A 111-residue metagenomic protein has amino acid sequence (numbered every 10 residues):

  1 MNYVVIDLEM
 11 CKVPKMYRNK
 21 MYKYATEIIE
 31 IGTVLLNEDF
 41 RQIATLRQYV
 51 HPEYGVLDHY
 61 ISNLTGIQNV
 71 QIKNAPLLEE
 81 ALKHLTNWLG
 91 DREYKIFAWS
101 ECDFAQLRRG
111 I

Functional and structural regions predicted by a protein language model:
N2-A105: Conserved non-catalytic scaffold segment of RNase H-like nuclease domains
A105-I111: Short Gly/Thr/Asp-enriched flexible loops that form oxyanion-binding sites at enzyme active sites
